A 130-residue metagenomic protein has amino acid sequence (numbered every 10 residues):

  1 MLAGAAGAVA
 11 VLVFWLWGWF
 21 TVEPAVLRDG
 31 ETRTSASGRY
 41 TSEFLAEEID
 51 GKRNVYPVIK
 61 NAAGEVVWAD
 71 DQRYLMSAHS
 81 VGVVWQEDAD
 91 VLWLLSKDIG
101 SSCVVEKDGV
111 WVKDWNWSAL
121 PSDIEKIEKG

Functional and structural regions predicted by a protein language model:
L2-G7, W15-L27, H79-G130: Acidic, small-residue rich beta-repeat scaffolds with periodic aromatic anchors
V13-Q72: N-terminal export/targeting and maturation segments
R73-A78: Short coil/turn segments at the loop-to-beta-strand junctions that recur within blades of beta-propeller repeat folds
